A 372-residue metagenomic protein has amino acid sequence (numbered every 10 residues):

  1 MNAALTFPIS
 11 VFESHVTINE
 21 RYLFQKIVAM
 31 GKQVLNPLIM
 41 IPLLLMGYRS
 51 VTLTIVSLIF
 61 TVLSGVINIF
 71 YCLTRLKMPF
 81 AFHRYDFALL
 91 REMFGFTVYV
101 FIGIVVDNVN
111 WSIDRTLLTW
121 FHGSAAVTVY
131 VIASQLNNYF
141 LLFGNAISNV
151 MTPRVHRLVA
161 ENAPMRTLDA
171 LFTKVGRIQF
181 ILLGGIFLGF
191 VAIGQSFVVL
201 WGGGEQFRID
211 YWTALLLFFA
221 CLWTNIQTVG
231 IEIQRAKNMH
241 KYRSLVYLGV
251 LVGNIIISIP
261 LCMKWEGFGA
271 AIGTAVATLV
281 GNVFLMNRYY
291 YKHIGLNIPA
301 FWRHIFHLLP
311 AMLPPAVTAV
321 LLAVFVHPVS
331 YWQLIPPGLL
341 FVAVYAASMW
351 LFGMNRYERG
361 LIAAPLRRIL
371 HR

Functional and structural regions predicted by a protein language model:
M1-T17, Q25-M40, L53-F70, G103 (+8 more regions): Short runs within selected transmembrane alpha-helices of multi-pass transporters and secretion channels
T17-I18, L76-K77, A133, N137-G176 (+1 more regions): Helix-loop junctions and terminal segments of transmembrane helices in multi-pass membrane transport/translocation
P42-M46, F101, V105-Y139, R154-L158 (+1 more regions): Helix-terminus/linker motif at the lipid-water interface of multi-pass membrane proteins
S50-I55, A88-V100, T116-N138, M165-L171 (+1 more regions): Interfacial/gating helices of multi-pass transporter permease domains
V51-T54, N68-W111, R154-A170, Y291-F306 (+2 more regions): Interhelical loop/hinge segments that connect adjacent transmembrane helices in multipass membrane
G185-G204, P260, K264, L321 (+1 more regions): Short membrane-interface helical motifs at transmembrane helix boundaries in multi-pass membrane transporters
F190-C221, I294: Interfacial segments at transmembrane-helix termini and the short loops linking adjacent helices
L296-I298, V320-R372: Membrane-proximal transmembrane or re-entrant/amphipathic helices at the cytosolic face
